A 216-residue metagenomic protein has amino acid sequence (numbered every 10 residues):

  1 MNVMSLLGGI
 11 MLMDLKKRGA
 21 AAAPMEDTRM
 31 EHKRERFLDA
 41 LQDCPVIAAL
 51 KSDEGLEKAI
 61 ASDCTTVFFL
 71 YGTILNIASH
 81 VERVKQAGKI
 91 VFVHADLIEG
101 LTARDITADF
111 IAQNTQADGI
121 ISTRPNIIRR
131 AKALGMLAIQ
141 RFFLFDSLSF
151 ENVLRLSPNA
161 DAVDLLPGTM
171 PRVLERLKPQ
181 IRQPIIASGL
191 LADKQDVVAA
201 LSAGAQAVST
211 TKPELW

Functional and structural regions predicted by a protein language model:
M1-T28: N-terminal amphipathic/basic-hydrophobic helices that include classical n-h-c signal peptides and signal-anchor
I10-L12, E26-I90, E99-L101, Q116: Conserved N-terminal beta1-alpha1 strand-loop-helix module at the mouth
V46-A48, V67-F69, V91-A95, I120-I121 (+4 more regions): Hydrophobic faces of well-ordered beta-strands that scaffold small-molecule active sites in alpha/beta enzyme cores
L50-I60, R104-A108, L148-R155, D193: Short, acidic/polar
A59, R124, A200: Conserved, mostly hydrophobic/aromatic
F69, L190-D196, A203-W216: Glycine-rich phosphate-binding active-site loops on the catalytic face of alpha/beta enzymes
Y71-V84, G100-R104, S122-M136, F145-F150 (+2 more regions): Active-site-adjacent beta->alpha loops and helix N-cap segments on the catalytic face of soluble alpha/beta enzymes
A108-I120, L154-V163, A203-Q206: Structural recognition of alpha->loop->beta junctions
